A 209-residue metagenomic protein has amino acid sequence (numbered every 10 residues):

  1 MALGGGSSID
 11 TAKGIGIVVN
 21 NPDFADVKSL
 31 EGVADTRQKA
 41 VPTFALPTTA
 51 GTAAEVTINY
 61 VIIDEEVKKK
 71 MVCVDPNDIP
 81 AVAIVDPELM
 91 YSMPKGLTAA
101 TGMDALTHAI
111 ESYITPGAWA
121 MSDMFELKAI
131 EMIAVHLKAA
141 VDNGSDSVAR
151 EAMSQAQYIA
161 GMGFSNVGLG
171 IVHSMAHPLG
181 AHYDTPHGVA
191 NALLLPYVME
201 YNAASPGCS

Functional and structural regions predicted by a protein language model:
M1-V85: Glycine/threonine-rich beta-strand-loop-alpha-helix active-site module that forms ligand/phosphate-binding
T11-G16, A109-I110, I133-H136, Q157-G161 (+3 more regions): Buried hydrophobic packing segments
V19, D23, L97, I110-G117 (+4 more regions): Short, well-ordered alpha-helical segments in soluble proteins
G51, Y158-N191: Glycine-rich phosphate/pyrophosphate-binding beta-alpha loops
N59-V167: Carboxylate- and glycine-rich phosphate/diphosphate-binding segment that chelates Mg2+/Mn2+
M103, I130, V172, N191-A192: A general structural signal for well-ordered alpha-helical segments in protein cores
A181-S209: Gly/Pro-rich interdomain helix-loop hinge
